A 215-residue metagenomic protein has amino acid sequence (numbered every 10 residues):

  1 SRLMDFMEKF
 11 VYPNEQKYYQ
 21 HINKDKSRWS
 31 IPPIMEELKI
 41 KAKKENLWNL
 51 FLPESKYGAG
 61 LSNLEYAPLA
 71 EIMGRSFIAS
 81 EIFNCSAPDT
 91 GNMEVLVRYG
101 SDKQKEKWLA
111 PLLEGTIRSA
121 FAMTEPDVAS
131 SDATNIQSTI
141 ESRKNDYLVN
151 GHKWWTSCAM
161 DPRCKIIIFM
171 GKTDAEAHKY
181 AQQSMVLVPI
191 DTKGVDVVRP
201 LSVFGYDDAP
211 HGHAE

Functional and structural regions predicted by a protein language model:
S1-A87, E94, R98, K103-P111 (+1 more regions): Amphipathic, small/basic residue-rich leader segments at the start of a protein or domain
S55, T124-A129, W155-S157, P200-G205: Short, solvent-exposed loop/turn elements at beta->coil junctions and helix N-caps that rim active or binding pockets
L61-N63, S131-T134, A159-C164, H178-Q182 (+1 more regions): Short glycine/proline-enriched turns and hinge-like loops at secondary-structure junctions
G115-T124, F169: A short, Trp-centered hydrophobic/proline-enriched beta-strand micro-motif
N135, D191-E215: Flexible, small-/acidic-enriched active-site or ligand-binding loops
S138-E141: A structural signal for short hydrophobic beta-strand segments in well-ordered beta-sheet cores
K144-L148, H211-H213: A generic structural signal for beta-strand entry/edge sites
D146, N150-V198: A short core secondary-structure module
